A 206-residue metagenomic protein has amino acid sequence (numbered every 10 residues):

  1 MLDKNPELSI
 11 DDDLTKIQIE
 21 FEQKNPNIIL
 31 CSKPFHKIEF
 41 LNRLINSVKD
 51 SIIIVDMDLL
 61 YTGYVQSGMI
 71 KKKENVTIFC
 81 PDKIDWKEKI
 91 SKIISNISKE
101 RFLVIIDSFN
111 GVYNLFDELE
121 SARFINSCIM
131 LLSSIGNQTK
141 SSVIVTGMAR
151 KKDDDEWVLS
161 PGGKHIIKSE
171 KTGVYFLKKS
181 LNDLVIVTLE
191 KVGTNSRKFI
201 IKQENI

Functional and structural regions predicted by a protein language model:
M1-N25, G193, N205: A short, basic N-terminal segment
I19-E22, S47, I70-K71, S95-K99 (+2 more regions): Conserved catalytic network of the ASCE P-loop NTPase/AAA+ motor domain
F21-I93: Conserved P-loop
I28, L103-D107, I144: Structural motif
D58-Y61, D82-D85, N110-V112, A149-D153 (+2 more regions): Conserved nucleotide-binding/hydrolysis micro-motifs of P-loop NTPases
Q66, F116-E118, W157: Short amphipathic alpha-helical segments
P81-T139: Phosphate-binding/switch loop-helix module in NTP-utilizing enzymes
S141-I206: Phosphate-binding/switch region of NTP-binding enzymes
